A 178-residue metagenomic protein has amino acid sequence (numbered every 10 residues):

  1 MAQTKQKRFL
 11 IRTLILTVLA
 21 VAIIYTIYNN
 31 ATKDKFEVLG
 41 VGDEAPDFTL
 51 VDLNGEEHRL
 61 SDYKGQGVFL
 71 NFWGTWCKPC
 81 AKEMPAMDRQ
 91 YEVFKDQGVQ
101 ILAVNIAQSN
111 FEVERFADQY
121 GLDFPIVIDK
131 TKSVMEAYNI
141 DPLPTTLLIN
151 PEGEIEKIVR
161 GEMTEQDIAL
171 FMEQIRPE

Functional and structural regions predicted by a protein language model:
M1-E44, F171, E178: N-terminal targeting signals for export/organelle localization
D47-V68, Y91: A short beta-strand-turn-helix
F48, Y63, F72-W73, F116 (+2 more regions): Conserved hydrophobic/aromatic "anchor" residues that stabilize well-ordered secondary structure elements
K64, F72-R89: Conserved redox-active cysteine motifs that mediate thiol-disulfide chemistry, especially di-cysteine Cys-X(1-2)-Cys
F69-L70, I101: Hydrophobic beta-strand anchors of alpha/beta hydrolase catalytic cores
A81-Y120, K130-A137: Structural microenvironment flanking redox-active thiols in thiol-disulfide oxidoreductases
R115-D123, I128-R176: Thiol/disulfide oxidoreductase modules built on the thioredoxin-like
